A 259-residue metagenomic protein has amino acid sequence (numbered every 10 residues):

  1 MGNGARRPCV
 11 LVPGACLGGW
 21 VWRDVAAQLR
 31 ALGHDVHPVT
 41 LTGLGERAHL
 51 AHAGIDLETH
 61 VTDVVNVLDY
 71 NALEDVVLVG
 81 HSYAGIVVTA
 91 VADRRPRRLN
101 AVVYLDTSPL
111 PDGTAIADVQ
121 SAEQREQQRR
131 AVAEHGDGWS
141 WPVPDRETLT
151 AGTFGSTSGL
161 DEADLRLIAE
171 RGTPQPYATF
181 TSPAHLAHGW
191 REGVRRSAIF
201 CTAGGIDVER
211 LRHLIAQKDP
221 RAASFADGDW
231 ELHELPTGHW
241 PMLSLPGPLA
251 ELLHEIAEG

Functional and structural regions predicted by a protein language model:
G4, Y70-E74, I256-G259: Glycine-rich phosphate-binding loop signature in dinucleotide/nucleotide-binding domains
A5-A48: Conserved HGGG/HGGXW glycine-rich cap/lid loop of the alpha/beta-hydrolase fold
V12-A15, H81-S82, T107, C201: Glycine-rich His-Gly loop
G43-V77, D93-R94, A117-Q127: Active-site loop/oxyanion-hole signature of alpha/beta-hydrolase fold enzymes
D75-D118: Conserved hydrolase catalytic core segment
V103-E147, T179-F180, D207, H213-Q217: Flexible "cap/lid" loop of the alpha/beta hydrolase fold
A163, E170-P236: Conserved serine/cysteine hydrolase catalytic core
D227-G259: Catalytic active-site module of serine/aspartate enzymes centered on a nucleophile-bearing elbow/loop
